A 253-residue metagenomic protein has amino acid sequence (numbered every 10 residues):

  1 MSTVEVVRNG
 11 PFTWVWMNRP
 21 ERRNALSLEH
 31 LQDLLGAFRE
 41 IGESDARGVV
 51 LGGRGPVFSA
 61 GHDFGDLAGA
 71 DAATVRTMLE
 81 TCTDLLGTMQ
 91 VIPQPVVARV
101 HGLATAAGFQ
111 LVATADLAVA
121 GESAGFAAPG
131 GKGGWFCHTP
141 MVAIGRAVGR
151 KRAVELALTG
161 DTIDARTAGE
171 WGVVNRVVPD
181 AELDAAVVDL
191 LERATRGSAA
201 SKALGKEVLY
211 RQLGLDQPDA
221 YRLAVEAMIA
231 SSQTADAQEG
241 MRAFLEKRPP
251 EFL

Functional and structural regions predicted by a protein language model:
M1-R54, G87: Conserved CoA-thioester-binding segment of acyl-CoA-metabolizing enzymes
M1-T13, I41, G160-R166, A181 (+2 more regions): C-terminal alpha-helix plus adjacent terminal tail
F12-W16, V50-G52, D71, V97-R99 (+1 more regions): Structural motif
V15, L51, D63, L111-A113 (+3 more regions): Hydrophobic/aromatic residues within transmembrane alpha-helices of multi-pass small-molecule transporters
H30-D33, M78-T81, L183, A224: Hydrophobic alpha-helical membrane-association signature
G53-T88, A104, K132, D216: Glycine- (often His-adjacent) and acidic-residue-rich active-site loop that binds/positions the CoA thioester
G87-K202, T234, E239, R248: Crotonase-fold acyl-CoA enzyme core
